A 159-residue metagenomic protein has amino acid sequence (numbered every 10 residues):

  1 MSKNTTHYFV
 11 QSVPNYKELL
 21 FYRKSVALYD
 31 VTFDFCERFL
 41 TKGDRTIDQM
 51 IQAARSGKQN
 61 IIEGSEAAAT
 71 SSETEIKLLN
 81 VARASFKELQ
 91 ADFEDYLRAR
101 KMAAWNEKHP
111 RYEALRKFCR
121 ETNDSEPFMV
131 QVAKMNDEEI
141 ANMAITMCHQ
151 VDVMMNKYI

Functional and structural regions predicted by a protein language model:
M1-I159: Amphipathic alpha-helical assembly/interaction segments
